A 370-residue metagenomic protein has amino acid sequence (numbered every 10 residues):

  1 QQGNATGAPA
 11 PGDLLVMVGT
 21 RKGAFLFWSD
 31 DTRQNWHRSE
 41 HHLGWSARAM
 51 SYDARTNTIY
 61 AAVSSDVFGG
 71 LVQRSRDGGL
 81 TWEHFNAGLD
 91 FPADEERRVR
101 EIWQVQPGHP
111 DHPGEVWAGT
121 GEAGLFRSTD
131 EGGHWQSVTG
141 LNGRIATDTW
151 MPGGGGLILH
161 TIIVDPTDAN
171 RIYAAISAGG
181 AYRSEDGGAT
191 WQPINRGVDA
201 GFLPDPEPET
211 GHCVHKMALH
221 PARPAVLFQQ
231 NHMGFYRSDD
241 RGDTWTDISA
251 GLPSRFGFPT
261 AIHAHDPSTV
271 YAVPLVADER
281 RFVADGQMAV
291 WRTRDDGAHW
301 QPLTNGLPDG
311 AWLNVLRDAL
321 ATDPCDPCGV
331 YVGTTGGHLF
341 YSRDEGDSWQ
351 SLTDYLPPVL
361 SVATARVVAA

Functional and structural regions predicted by a protein language model:
Q1-A370: Extracellular glycan-interacting surfaces
